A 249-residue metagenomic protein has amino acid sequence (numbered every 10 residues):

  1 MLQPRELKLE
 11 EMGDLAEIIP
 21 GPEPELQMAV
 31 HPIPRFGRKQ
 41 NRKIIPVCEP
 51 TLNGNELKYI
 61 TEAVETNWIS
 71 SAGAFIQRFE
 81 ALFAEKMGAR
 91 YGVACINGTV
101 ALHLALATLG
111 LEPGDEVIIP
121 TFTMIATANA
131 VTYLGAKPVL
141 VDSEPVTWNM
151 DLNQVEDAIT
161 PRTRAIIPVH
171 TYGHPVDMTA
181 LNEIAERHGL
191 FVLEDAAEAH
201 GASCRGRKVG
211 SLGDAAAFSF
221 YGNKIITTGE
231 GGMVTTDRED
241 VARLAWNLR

Functional and structural regions predicted by a protein language model:
L2-I69: N-terminal "arm"/small-domain region of PLP-dependent enzymes with the aminotransferase-like
P20-L26, G222, I226-R249: Conserved core segment of the aminotransferase class I/II
K58, E62-E65, A74-G88, N153-P161 (+2 more regions): Replace "anionic and nucleotidyl ligands
I69-E116, T127-L134, L140-D142, R207: Phosphate-binding glycine-rich loop
A107-A196, S203: PLP-dependent aminotransferase-like
E194-T228, R243, N247: Conserved active-site segment immediately N-terminal to the catalytic lysine that forms the internal aldimine
